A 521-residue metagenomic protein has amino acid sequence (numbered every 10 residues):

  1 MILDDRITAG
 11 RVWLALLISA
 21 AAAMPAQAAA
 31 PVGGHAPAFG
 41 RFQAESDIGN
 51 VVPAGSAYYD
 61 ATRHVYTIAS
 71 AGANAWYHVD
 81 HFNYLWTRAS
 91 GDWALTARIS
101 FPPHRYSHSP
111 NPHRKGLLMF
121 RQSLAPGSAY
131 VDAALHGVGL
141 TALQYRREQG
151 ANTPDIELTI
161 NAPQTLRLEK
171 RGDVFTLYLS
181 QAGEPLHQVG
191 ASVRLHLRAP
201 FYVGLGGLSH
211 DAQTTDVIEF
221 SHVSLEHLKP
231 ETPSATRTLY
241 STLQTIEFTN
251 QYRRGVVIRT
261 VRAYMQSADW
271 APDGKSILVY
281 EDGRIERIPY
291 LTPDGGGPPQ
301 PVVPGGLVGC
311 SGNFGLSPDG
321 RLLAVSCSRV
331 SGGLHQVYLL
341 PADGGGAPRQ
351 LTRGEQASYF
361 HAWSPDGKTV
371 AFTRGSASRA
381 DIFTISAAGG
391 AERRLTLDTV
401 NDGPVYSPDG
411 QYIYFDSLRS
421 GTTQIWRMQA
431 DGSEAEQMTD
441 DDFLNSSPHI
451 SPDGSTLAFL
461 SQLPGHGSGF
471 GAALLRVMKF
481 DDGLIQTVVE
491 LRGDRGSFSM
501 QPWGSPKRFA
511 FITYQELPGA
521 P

Functional and structural regions predicted by a protein language model:
I2-L14: Bacterial N-terminal signal peptides that target proteins for export
T8, S107-H108, T176, A347-Q350: Short secondary-structure capping/junction motifs at helix and strand boundaries
V12, Y178-G183, A472, Y514: Composition- and surface-driven signal marking solvent-exposed, interaction-prone regions in large proteins
W13-A23: Bacterial N-terminal signal peptides
P25-A28: Boundary at the C-terminal end of the N-terminal hydrophobic targeting segment
A30-S234: Extracellular glycan-recognition regions
E231-P521: Sequence signature of WD/YWTD-type beta-propeller architectures
